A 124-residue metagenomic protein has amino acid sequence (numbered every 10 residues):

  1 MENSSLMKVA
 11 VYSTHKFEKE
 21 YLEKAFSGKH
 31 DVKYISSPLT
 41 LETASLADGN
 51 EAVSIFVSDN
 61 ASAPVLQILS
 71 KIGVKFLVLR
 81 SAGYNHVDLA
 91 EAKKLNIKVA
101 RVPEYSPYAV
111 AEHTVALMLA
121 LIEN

Functional and structural regions predicted by a protein language model:
M1-N50: N-terminal glycine-/charge-rich "phosphate-binding" loop or analogous flexible N-terminal tail
E51-N124: Phosphate/diphosphate ligand-binding glycine-rich loop within oxidoreductases
